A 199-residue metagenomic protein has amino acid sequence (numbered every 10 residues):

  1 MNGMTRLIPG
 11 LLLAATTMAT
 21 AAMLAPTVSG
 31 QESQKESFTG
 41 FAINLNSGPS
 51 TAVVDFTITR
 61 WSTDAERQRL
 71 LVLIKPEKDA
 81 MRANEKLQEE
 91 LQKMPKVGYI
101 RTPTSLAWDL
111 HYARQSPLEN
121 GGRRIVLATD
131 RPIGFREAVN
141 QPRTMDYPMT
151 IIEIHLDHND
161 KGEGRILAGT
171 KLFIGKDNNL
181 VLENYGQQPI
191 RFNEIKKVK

Functional and structural regions predicted by a protein language model:
M1-T16: Bacterial N-terminal signal peptides that target proteins for export
T5, A25-P26, R82, I133: Secondary-structure junction/capping motif
A21-P26, G30-E32: Boundary at the C-terminal end of the N-terminal hydrophobic targeting segment
Q31-K75, M81-K199: Long, low-hydrophobicity ectodomains and other hydrophilic envelope-associated domains
